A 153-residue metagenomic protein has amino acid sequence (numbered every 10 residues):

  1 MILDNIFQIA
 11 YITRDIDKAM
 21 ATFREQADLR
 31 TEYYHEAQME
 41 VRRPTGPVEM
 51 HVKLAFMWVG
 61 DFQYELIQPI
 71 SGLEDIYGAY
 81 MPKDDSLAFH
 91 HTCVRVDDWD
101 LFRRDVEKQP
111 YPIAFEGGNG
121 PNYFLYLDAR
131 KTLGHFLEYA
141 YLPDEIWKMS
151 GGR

Functional and structural regions predicted by a protein language model:
M1, F56, E65-Q68, D100-R153: Vicinal oxygen chelate
M1-P44: Long, hydrophobic N-terminal alpha-helical segment
I6-R14, A55-G60, A79-D98: Vicinal oxygen chelate
I6-T13, F23, F62-I67, F89-H90 (+1 more regions): Short, structured motif recognition centered on aromatic/hydrophobic residues
I16, E36-A37, F62, P69-S71 (+1 more regions): Histidine- and/or cysteine-centered catalytic micro-motif in compact active-site loops
A19-M20, K53, F102: Residues within well-ordered alpha-helices
Y34-H51, G72-F89, E116, P121-F124 (+1 more regions): A cross-kingdom feature marking solvent-exposed beta-strand/loop segments within repeated, beta-rich binding/scaffold
P47-M57, F62-Y64: Short, surface-exposed acidic-centric catalytic microdomains
